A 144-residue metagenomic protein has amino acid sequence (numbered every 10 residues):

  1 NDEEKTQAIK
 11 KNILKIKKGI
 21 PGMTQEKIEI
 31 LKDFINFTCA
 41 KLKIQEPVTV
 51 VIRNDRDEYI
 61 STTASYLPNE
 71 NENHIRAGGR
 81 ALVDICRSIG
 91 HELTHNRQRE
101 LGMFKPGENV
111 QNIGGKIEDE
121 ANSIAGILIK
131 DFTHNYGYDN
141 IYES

Functional and structural regions predicted by a protein language model:
E3, N12-E70, I127, I141: Auxiliary, metal-adjacent structural segments of Zn-dependent hydrolase domains
M23, K27, L31, C86 (+3 more regions): Hydrophobic (often cysteine-bearing) scaffold residues that line and stabilize catalytic clefts of nucleotide/cofactor
Q45, M103-F104, N135-D139: Short, polar/charged, Gly/Pro-enriched helix-capping and turn/loop motifs at alpha-helix termini and inter-helix linkers
N71-I75: Hydrophobic residues embedded in beta-strands of well-ordered beta-sheets
V83-R87, R99-I127, I141: Post-HEXXH active-site segment of zinc metalloproteases
G90, T94-Q98: Short active-site segment of divalent metal-dependent hydrolases/proteases that encodes the spacing between
K130-S144: Long, well-structured alpha-helical subdomains associated with metal-dependent extracellular/ecto-lumenal hydrolases
